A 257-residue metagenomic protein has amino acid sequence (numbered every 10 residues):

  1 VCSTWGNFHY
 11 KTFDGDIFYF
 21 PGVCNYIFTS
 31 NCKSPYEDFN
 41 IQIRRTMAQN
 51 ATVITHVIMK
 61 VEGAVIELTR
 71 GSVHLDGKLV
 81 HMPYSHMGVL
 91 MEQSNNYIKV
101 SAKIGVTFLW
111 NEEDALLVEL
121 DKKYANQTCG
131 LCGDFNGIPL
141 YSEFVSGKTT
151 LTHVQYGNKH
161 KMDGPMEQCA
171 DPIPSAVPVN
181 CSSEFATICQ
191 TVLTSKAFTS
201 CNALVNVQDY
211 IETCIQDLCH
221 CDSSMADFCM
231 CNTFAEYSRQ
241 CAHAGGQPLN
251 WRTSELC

Functional and structural regions predicted by a protein language model:
V1-C257: Extracellular/secreted glycoprotein ectodomains characterized by long, lumenal stretches of O-glycosylated
